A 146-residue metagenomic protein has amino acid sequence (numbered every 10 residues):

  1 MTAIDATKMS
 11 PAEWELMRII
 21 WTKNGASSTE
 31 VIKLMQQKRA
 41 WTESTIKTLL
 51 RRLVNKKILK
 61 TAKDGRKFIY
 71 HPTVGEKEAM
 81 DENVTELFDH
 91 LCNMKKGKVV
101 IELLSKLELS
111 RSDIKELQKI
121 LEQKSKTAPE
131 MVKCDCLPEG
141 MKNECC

Functional and structural regions predicted by a protein language model:
M1-I19, C146: Short alpha-helical segments that sit at the start of domains
A6-A12, D64-N83: Short, cationic-aromatic polyanion-contact patches
A26-L34: Short acidic, hydrophobic short linear motifs in intrinsically disordered regions
K33-W41: Short helix-coil junctions and helix-kink-helix linkers
K47-R51: Short, hydrophobic-biased segments on the C-terminal half of alpha helices that form "recognition helices"
K57: Glycine-centered, phosphate/nucleic-acid-interacting loop/turn motifs that mediate DNA/RNA or nucleotide
G75-I101: Conserved segment of winged-helix/HTH DNA-binding domains
S105-C146: C-terminal regulatory/oligomerization modules of transcriptional regulators
